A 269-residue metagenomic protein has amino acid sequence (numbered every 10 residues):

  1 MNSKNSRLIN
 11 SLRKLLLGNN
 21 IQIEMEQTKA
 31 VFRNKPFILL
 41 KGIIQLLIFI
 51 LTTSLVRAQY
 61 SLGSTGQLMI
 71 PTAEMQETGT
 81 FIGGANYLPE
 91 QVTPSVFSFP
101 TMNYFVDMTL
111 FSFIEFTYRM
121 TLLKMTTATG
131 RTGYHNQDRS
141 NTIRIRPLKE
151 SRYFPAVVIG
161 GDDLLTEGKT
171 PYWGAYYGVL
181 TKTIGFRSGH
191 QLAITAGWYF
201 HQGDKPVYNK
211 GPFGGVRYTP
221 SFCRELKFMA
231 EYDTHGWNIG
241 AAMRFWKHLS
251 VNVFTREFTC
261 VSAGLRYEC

Functional and structural regions predicted by a protein language model:
M1-G63: Cleavable N-terminal export/targeting peptides
Q59-Y176, T181-S188, Y199-F200, P220-L226 (+3 more regions): Transmembrane beta-barrel domains of Gram-negative outer membranes and organellar outer membranes
W173-A175, G189-A193, N209-G211, C223 (+2 more regions): Short gly/pro-enriched beta-turn/loop segments at secondary-structure junctions
A193-K227: A mid-sequence, solvent-exposed acidic-amphipathic segment
A230-Y232: Acidic, glycine-rich flexible loop segments
G236-C269: Predominantly the C-terminal beta-signal and adjacent terminal strand-loop region of outer-membrane beta-barrel
